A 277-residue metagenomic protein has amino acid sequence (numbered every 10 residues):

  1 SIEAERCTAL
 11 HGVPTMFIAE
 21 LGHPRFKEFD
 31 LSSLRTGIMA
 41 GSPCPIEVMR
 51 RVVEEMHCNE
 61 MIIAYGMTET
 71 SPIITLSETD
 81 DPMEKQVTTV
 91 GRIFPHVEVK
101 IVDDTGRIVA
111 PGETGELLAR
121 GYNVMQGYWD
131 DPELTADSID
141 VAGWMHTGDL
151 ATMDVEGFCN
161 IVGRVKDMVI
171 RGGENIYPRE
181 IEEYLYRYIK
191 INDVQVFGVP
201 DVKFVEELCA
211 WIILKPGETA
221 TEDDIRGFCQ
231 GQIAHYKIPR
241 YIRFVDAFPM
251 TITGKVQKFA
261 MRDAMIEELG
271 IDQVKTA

Functional and structural regions predicted by a protein language model:
I2-E3, L10-G12, H23, T105 (+7 more regions): AMP-binding/adenylate-forming catalytic core of the ANL superfamily
A4-G12, L21-K85, E98, T105-G106: Gly/Ser/Thr-rich phosphate-binding loop
M16-F17, V48, E60, Q86 (+3 more regions): Hydrophobic alpha-helical segments typical of transmembrane helices and their membrane-interface/capping positions
T36-M39, I63, V196, R243-F244 (+1 more regions): Hydrophobic/anchoring residues in structured secondary elements
G41, G66, G91, D149 (+1 more regions): Active-site glycine-centered loops adjacent to acidic/histidine catalytic or metal-binding residues that shape
P43, M83-D130, S138: Adenylate-forming AMP-binding core of the ANL superfamily, especially NRPS adenylation
P95-V97, G115, E206-L208, R240 (+1 more regions): Change "...and in nucleic-acid phosphodiester-cleaving endonucleases..." to "...and in nucleic-acid processing enzymes
D263-A277: Acidic/polar alpha-helix N-cap and adjacent early helical turns within long charge-rich amphipathic helices/linkers
